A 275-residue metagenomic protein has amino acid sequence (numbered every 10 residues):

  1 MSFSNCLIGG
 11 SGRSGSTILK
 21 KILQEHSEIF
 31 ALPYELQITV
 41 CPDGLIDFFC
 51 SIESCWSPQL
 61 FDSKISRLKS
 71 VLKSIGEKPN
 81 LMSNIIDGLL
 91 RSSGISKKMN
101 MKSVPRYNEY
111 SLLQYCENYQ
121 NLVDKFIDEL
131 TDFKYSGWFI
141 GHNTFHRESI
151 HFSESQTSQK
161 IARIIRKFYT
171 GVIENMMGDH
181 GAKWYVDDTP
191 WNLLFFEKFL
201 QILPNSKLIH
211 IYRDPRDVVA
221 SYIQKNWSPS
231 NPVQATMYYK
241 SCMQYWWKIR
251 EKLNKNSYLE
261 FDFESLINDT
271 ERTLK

Functional and structural regions predicted by a protein language model:
M1-I8, S158-H180, P190-K275: PAPS-dependent sulfotransferase catalytic domain
G12, K21, P33-E35, H210-Y212: Glycine-rich, histidine-containing beta strand-loop boundary motifs that form or position
S14-F30: A conserved segment at the C-terminal end of the G1
G15, I38, D217-V218: Flexible, glycine-rich phosphate/dinucleotide-binding loops and adjacent beta-alpha linkers at cofactor/substrate
K21, C41, D269-T270: Surface-exposed loop/turn and secondary-structure junction residues enriched for glycine/proline
E28-V40: A short beta-strand-loop structural module common to alpha/beta enzyme folds
Q37-Y185: PAPS-dependent sulfation machinery
